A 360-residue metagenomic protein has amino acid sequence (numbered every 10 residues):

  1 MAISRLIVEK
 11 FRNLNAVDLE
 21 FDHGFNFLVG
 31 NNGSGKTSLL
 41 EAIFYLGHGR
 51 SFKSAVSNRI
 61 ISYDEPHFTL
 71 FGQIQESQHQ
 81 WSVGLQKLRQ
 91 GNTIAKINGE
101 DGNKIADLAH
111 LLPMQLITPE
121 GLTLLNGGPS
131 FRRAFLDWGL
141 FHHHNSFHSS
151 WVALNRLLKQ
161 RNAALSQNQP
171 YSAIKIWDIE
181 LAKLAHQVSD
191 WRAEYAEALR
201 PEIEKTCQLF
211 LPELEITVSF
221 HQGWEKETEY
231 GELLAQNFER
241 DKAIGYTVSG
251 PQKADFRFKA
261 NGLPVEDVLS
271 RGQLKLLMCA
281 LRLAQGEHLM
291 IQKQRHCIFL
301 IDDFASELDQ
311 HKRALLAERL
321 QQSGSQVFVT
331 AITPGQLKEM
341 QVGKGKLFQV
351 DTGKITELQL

Functional and structural regions predicted by a protein language model:
M1-N31, S172-I298, E307-H311, L315-Q326 (+2 more regions): Conserved NTPase motor "head" modules and their coupling/switch loops across ABC/AAA+ ATPases, GTPases, and GHKL ATPases
K36: Conserved lysine of the Walker
Y45-S57, A284-Q292: Post-Walker A helix-loop "phosphate-sensing" segment adjacent to the P-loop in P-loop NTPases
H48-F131, D137-F147, R200, E204-K205 (+1 more regions): Nucleotide-state sensing region of NTPase/ATPase domains
G72, Q326-I332: Structural recognition of the conserved hydrophobic beta-strand(s) that form the central parallel beta-sheet of P-loop
G121-F210, H221: An accessory alpha-helical subdomain
D302-F304: Walker B catalytic acidic pair
